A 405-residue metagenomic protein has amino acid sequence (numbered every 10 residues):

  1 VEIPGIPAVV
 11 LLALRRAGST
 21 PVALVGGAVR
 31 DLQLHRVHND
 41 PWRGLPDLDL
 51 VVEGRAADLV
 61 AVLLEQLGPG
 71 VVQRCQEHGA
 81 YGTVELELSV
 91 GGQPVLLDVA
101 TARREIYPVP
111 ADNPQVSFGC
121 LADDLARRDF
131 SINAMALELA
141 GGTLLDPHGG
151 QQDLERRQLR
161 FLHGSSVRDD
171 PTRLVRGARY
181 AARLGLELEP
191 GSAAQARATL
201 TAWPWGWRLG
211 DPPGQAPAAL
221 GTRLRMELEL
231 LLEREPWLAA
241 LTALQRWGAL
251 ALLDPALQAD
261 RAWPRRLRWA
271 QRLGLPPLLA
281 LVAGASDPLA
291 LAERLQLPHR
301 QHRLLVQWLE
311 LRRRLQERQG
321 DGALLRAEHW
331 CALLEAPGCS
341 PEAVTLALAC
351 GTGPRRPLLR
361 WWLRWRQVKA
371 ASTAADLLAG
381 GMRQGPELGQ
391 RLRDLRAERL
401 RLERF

Functional and structural regions predicted by a protein language model:
V1-F405: Catalytic cores of the polymerase beta-like nucleotidyltransferase superfamily and closely associated nucleotide
